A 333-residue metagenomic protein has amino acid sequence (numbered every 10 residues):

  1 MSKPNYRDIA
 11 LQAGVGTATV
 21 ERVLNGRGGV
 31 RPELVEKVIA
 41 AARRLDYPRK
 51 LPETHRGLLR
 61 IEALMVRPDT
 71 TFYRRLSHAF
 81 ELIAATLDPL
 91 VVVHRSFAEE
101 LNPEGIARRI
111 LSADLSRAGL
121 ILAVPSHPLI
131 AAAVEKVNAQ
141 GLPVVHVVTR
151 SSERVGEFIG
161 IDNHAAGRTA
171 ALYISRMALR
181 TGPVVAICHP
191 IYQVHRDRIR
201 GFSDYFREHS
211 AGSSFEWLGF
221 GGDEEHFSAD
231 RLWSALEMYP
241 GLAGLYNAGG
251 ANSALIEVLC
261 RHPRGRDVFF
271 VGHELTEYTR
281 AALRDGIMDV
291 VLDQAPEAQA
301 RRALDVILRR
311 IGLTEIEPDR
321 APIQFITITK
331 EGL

Functional and structural regions predicted by a protein language model:
M1-E53: N-terminal helix-turn-helix DNA-binding module of bacterial transcription factors
R49-R108: Amphipathic helical "hinge" segments at domain boundaries
V66-T71, R95-G105, S126, G160-T169 (+5 more regions): Hinge/beta->alpha junction and helix N-cap segments in small-molecule ligand-binding domains
G119, G141-V145, E157, P183 (+1 more regions): Proline-centered loop/turn at the N-terminus of a beta-strand
L120-N138, F202, F220-Y278: Hydrophobic alpha-helical
L129-A165, T276-R284: Flexible loop/hinge segments that line or gate small-molecule binding clefts
R168-V184: A conserved helix-loop-strand patch within extracytoplasmic ligand-binding domains of the periplasmic binding
F206, A295-L333: Hinge/cleft segment of the Venus flytrap/periplasmic-binding protein
